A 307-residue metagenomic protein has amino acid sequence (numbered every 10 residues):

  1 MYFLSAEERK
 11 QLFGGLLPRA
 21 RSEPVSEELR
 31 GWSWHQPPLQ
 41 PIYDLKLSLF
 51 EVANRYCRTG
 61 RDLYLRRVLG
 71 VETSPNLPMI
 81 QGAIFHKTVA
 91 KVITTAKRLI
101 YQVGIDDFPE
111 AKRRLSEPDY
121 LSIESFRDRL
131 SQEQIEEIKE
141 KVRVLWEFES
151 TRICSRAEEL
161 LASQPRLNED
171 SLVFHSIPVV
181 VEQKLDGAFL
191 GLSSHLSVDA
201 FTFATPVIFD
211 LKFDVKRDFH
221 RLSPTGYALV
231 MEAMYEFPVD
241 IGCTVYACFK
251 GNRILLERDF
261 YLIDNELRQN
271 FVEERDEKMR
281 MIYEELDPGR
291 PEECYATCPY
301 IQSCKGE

Functional and structural regions predicted by a protein language model:
M1, H175-S194, A233-E307: Metal-dependent nuclease catalytic regions and adjoining charged, substrate-binding loops involved in nucleic-acid end
M1-S197: Metal-dependent nuclease catalytic cores that hydrolyze phosphodiester bonds in DNA/RNA, characterized by
T59, F85-H86, V181, L196-V215 (+1 more regions): Conserved catalytic cores of phosphodiester-cleaving nucleases, focusing on short active-site segments
I80, F219-L222: A generic structural signal for residues located within well-ordered alpha-helices of large catalytic or ligand-binding
Y101, I105, A111-K112, S116-E124 (+4 more regions): A broadly structural signal marking compact, well-ordered functional cores that mediate small-ligand/cofactor/substrate
I135-I138, D214-D218, P238: Short, surface-exposed loop and linker segments with low hydrophobicity and enrichment for Pro/Ser/Thr
T202-V215, H220, M234, E257-E266: Structural signature of nuclease core domains in nucleic-acid processing machines
L222-A233: An active-site-proximal "capping" alpha-helix that borders the catalytic cofactor pocket
